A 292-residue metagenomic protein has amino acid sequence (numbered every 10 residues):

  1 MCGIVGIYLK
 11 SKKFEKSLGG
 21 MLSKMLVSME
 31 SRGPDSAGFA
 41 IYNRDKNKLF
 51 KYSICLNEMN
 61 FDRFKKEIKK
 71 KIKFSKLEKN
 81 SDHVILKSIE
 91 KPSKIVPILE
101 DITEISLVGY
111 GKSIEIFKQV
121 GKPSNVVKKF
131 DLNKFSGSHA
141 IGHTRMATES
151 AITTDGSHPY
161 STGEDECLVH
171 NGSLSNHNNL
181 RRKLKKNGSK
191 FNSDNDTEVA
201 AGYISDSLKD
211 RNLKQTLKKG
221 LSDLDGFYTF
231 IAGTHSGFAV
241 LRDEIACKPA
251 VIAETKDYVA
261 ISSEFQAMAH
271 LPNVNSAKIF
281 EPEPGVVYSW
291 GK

Functional and structural regions predicted by a protein language model:
M1-K292: Conserved short alpha-helical segments that host acidic/polar catalytic motifs at enzyme active sites
